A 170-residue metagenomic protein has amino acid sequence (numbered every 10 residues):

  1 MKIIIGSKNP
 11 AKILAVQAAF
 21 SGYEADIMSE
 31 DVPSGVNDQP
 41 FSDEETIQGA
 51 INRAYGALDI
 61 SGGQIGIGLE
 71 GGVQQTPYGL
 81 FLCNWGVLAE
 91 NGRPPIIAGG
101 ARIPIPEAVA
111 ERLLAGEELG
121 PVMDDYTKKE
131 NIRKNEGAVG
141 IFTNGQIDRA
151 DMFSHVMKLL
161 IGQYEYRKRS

Functional and structural regions predicted by a protein language model:
M1-G63: N-terminal polybasic phosphate/anion-binding patch
F41-S170: Anionic-ligand binding patches
